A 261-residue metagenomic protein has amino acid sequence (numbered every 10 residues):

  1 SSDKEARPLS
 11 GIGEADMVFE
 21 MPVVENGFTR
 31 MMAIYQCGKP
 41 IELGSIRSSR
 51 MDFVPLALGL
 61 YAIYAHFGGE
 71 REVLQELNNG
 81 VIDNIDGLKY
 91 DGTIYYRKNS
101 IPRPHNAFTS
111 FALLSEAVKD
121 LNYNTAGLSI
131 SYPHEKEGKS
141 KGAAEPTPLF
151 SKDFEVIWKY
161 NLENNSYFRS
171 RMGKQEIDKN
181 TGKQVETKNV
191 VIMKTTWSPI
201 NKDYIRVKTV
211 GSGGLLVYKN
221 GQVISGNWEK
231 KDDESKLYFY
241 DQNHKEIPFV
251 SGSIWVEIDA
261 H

Functional and structural regions predicted by a protein language model:
S1-F19, N26-H261: A surface/extracellular/periplasmic glyco- and lipid-processing/surface-interacting theme
